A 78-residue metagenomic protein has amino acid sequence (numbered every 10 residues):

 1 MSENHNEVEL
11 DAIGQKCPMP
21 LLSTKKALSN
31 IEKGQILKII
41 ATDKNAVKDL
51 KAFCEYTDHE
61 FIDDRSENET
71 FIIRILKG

Functional and structural regions predicted by a protein language model:
M1-H5: Short, compositionally biased "basic patch" segments
N6-I13: Short amphipathic
E7, G34-K38, T70-I72: Intrinsic-disorder/low-complexity, polar/charged segments enriched in Ser/Thr/Lys/Arg/Asp/Glu/Gln
D11, I40, R74-L76: Generic structural detector for well-ordered beta-strands
P18-M19, S23-E60: Amphipathic, hydrophobic secondary-structure cores in small proteins
K51-G78: C-terminal structural segments of small proteins and small subunits
